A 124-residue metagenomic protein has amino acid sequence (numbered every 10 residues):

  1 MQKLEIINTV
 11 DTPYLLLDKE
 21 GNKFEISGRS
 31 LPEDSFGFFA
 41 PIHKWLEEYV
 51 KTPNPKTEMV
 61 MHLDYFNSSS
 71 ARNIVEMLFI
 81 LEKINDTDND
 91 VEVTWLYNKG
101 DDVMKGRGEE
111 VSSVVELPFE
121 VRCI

Functional and structural regions predicted by a protein language model:
M1-L17: N-terminal amphipathic/basic leader segments beginning at the initiator methionine
T12-L15, L31-K56: A short, well-ordered alpha-helical element
N22-G28: Short, aliphatic-rich beta-strand segments
K23, T57-E58: Structural motif
S30-E33, F66-S68: Short acidic, S/G/P-rich loop/turn micro-motifs used as interaction or catalytic elements
I42, E58-V111: Amphipathic alpha-helical interaction surfaces in cytosolic regulatory modules
L117-R122: A glycine-rich helix N-cap at a beta->alpha junction
